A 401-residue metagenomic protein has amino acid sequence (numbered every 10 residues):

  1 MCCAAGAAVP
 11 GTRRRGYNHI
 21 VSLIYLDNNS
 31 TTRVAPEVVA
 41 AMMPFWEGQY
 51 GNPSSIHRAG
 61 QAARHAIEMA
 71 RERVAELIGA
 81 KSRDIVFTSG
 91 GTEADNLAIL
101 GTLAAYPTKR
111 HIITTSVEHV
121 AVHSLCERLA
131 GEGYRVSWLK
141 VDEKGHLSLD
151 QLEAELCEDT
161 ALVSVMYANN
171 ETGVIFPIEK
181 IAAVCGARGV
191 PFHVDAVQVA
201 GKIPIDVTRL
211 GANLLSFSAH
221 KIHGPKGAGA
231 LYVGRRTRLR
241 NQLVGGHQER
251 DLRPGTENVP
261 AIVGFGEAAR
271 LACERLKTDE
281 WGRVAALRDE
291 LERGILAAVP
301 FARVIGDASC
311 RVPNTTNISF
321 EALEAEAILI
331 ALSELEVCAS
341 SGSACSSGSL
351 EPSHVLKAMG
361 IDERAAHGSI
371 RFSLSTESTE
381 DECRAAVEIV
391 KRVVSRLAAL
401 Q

Functional and structural regions predicted by a protein language model:
C2-P10, R14-Q401: Pyridoxal 5′-phosphate
